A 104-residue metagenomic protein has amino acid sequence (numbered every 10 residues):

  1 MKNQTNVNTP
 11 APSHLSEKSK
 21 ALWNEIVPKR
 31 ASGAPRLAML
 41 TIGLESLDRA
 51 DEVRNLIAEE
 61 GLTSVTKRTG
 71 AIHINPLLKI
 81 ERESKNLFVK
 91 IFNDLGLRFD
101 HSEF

Functional and structural regions predicted by a protein language model:
M1-F104: Positively charged, polar, low-complexity stretches
